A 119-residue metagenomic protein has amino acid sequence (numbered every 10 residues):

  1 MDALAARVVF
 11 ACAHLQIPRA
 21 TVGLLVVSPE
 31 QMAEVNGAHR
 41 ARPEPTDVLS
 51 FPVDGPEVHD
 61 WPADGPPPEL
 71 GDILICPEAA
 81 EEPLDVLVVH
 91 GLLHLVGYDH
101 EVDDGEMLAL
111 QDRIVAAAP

Functional and structural regions predicted by a protein language model:
M1-D85, L95-P119: Active-site rim/adjacent substrate-binding subdomains
